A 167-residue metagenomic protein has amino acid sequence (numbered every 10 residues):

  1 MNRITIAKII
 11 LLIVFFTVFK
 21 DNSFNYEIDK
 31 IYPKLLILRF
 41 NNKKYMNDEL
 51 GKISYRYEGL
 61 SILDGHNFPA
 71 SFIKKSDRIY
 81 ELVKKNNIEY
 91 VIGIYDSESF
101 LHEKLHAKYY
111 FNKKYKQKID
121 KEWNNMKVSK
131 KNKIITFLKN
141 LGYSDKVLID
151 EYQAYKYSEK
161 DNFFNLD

Functional and structural regions predicted by a protein language model:
M1-K8: N-terminal Sec-pathway targeting helices
I6, P33, M46, K75-I79 (+3 more regions): Short amphipathic alpha-helical segments that mediate assembly, nucleic-acid/protein binding, or membrane association
K8, L12-V91: A metal-dependent hydrolase signature that marks the N-terminal structural subdomain at the beginning of catalytic folds
K84-V91, W123-D167: Metalloprotease/metallohydrolase-associated module, dominated by Zn2+-dependent proteases
E98-F111: Active-site recognition of the HExxH zinc-binding catalytic motif
Y110, K114, K160: Glycine-rich, acidic and aromatic/proline-enriched surface loops and short helix-turn segments that act as binding
K114-W123: Short acidic alpha-helical/loop segments enriched in Asp/Glu that coordinate divalent cations
